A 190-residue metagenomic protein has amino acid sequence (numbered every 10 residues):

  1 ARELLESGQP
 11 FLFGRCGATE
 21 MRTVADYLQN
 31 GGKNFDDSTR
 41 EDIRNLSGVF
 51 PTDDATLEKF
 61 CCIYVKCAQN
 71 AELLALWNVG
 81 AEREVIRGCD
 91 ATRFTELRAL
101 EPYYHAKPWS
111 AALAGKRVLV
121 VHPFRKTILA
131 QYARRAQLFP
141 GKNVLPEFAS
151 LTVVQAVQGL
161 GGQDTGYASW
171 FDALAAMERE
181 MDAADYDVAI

Functional and structural regions predicted by a protein language model:
A1-S150: Electropositive, gly/pro-rich neighborhoods at or near active sites that engage anionic ligands
E147-V188: A mid-sequence, solvent-exposed acidic-amphipathic segment
